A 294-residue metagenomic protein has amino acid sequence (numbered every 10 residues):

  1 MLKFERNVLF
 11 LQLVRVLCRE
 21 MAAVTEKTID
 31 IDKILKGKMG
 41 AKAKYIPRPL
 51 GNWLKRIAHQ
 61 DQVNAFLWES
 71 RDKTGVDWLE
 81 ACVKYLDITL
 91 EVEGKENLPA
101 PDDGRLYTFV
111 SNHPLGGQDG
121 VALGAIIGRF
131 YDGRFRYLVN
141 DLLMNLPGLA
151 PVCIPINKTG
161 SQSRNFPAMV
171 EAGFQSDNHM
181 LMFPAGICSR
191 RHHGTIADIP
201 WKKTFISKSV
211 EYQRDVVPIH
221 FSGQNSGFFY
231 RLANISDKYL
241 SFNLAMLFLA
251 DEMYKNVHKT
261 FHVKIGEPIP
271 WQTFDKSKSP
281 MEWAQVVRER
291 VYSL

Functional and structural regions predicted by a protein language model:
L13-Y107, H113, Q118-A122, A150: Membrane-anchoring hydrophobic helices of lipid-metabolizing enzymes
I31, R164-L294: Non-catalytic C-terminal accessory region of glycerolipid acyltransferases and related lyso-lipid remodeling enzymes
W68, V83-T89, I156-Q162, G194-T195: Short, flexible loop segments at the rims of nucleotide/cofactor-binding pockets, characterized by
V110-N112, L149-K158, A185-H193: Short, basic, glycine/proline-bearing loop/turn elements
V121-I127, I196: "Short basic amphipathic alpha-helical interaction patches in structured regions
R129-S163, P167-Q175: Conserved nucleotide-cofactor-binding alpha/beta core module
